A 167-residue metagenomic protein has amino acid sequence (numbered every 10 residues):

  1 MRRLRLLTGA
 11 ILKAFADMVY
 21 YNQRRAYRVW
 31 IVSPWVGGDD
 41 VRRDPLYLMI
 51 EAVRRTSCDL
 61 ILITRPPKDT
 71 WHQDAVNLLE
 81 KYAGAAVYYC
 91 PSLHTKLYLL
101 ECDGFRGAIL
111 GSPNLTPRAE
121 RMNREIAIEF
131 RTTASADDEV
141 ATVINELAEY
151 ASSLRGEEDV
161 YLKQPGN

Functional and structural regions predicted by a protein language model:
M1-N167: PLD/PLD-like phosphodiesterase catalytic module centered on the HKD motif
